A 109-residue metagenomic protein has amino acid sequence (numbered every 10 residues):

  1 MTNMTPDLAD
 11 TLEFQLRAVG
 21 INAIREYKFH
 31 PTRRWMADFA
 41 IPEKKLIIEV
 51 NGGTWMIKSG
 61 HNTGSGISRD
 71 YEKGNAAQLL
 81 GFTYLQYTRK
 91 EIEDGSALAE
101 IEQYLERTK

Functional and structural regions predicted by a protein language model:
M1-K109: Nucleic-acid endo/exonuclease domains
